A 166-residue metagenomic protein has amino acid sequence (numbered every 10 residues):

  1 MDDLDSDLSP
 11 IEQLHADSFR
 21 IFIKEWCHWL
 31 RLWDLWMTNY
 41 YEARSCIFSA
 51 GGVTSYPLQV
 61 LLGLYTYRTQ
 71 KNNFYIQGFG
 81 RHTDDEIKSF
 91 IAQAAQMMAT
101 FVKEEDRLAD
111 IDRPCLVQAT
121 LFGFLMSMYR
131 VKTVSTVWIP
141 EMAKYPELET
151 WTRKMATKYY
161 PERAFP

Functional and structural regions predicted by a protein language model:
M1-V60: GST-like domain detector, emphasizing the conserved glutathione-binding G-site in the N-terminal thioredoxin-like
A50-A95: A conserved mid-domain beta-alpha-beta active-site/ligand-binding segment of alpha/beta enzyme cores
N72, P161-P166: Long, charge-rich low-complexity segments
Q77-I87, D106-L108, T136-M142: Active-site rim elements
D85-I111: Extended serine/threonine-enriched, polar tracts that run as long, contiguous segments within proteins
I111-R130: GST superfamily/GST-like fold recognition
F124-R163: Short His-centered aromatic/hydrophobic patch
